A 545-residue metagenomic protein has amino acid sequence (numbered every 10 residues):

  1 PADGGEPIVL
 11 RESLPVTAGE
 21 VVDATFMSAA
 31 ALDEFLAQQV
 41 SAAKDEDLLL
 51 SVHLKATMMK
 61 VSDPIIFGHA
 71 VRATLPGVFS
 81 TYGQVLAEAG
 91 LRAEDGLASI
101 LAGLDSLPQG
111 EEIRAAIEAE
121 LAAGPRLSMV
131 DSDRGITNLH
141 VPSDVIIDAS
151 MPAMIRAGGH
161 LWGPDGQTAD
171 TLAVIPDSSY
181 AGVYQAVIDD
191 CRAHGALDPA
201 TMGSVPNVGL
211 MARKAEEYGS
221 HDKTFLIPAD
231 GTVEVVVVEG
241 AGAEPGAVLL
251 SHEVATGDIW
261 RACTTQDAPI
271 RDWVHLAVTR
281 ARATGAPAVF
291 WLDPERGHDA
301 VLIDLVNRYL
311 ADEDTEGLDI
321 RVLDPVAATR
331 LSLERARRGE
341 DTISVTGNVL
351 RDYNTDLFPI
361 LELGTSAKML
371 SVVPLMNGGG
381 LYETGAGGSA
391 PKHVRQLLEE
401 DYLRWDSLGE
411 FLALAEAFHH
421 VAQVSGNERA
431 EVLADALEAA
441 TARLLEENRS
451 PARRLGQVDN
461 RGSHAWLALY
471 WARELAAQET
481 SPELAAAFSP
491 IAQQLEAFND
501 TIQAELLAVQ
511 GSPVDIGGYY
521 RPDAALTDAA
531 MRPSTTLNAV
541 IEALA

Functional and structural regions predicted by a protein language model:
P1-G68, S80-D304, Y309, E313-P325 (+4 more regions): Extended, well-ordered protein cores
E431, P482-A486: Short, solvent-exposed positions on alpha-helices
A476-E479: Ligand-binding pocket scaffold of soluble enzyme catalytic domains
A485-Q493: Short, charged, amphipathic alpha-helical segments
Q503-Y520: A glycine-biased, small/acidic residue-tolerant capping/turn segment at secondary-structure junctions
P522-A545: C-terminal accessory extensions/subdomains outside the catalytic/core fold
